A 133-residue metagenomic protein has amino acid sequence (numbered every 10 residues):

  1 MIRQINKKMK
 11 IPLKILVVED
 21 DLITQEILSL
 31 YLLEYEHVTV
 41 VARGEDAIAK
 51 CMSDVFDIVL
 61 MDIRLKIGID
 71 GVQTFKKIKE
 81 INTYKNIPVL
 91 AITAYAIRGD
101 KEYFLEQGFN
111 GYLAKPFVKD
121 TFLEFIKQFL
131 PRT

Functional and structural regions predicted by a protein language model:
M1-L16, D120-T133: Non-catalytic signal-transmission and effector/linker regions of two-component phosphorelay proteins
D21-V40: Two-component/phosphorelay signaling modules centered on CheY-like receiver
E36-G44, K50, L113: Short hydrophobic/Thr-rich beta-strand motif most characteristic of the beta2 strand and flanking loop of CheY-like
A49, D70-K85: Short amphipathic alpha-helix used as the core "switch/output" element in two-component signaling
D54-L65: Active-site beta3 strand of CheY-like receiver
V55-D57, T83-P88: His-Asp phosphorelay/catalytic-motif detector in bacterial-type signaling
Q73, A96-G111, E124: Alpha4 helix (beta4-alpha4-beta5 surface) of REC/receiver domains from two-component response regulators
